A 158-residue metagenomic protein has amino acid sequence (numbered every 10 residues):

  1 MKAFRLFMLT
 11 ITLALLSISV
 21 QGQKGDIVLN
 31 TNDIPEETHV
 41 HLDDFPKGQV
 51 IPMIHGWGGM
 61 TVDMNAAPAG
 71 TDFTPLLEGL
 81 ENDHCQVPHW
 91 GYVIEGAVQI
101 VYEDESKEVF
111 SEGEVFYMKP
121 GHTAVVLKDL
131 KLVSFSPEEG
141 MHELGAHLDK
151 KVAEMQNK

Functional and structural regions predicted by a protein language model:
M1-R5, L148: Positively charged n-region of N-terminal signal peptides that target proteins for export
F7-S17: Bacterial N-terminal signal peptides
V20-P75, E81-N82, D149-K158: A short, N-terminal "cap"/entry segment at the start of jelly-roll beta-barrel domains of the cupin/DSBH fold
K47, H84-C85, F110, M118: Residues that act as N-cap/strand-start positions at coil-to-secondary-structure junctions
G58-M60, K119-G145: Ligand-binding loop in jelly-roll beta-barrel domains
P75-L76, S111-E112, E143-H147: A short, polar/proline- and glycine-enriched secondary-structure boundary/capping micro-motif
G79, H84-E103: Glycine- and acidic-residue-biased ligand/ion/polar-headgroup-sensing regions
Y102-H122: Short acidic-glycine-tyrosine-enriched beta hairpin
